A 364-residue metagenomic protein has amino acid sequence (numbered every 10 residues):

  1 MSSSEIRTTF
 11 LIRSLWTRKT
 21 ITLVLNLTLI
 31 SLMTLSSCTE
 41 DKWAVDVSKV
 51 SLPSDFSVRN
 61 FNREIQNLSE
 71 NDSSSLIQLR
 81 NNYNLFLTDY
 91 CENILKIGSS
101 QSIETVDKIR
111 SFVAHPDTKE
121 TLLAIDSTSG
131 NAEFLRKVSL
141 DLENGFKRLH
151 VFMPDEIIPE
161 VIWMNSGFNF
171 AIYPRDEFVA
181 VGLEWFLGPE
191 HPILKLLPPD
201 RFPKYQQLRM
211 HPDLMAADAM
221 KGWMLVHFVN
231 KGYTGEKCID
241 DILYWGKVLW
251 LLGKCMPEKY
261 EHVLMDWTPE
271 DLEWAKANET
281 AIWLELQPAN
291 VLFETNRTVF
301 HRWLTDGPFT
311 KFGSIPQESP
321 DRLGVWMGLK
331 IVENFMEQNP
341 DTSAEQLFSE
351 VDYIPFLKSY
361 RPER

Functional and structural regions predicted by a protein language model:
M1-R18: N-terminal secretory signal peptides that target proteins for export/translocation
I21-L29: Sec-dependent signal peptide hydrophobic core
T34-S37: C-terminal motif of bacterial Sec signal peptides marking the signal peptidase cleavage site
T39-V106: N-terminal mature-domain "stem" immediately C-terminal to a signal peptide or N-terminal signal-anchor/transmembrane
S73-S75, T118, S127, T342: Coil residues (strongly favoring Ser/Thr
V106-L272, S349: Acidic/His-rich structured neighborhood in mature extracellular/periplasmic domains
V248-F312: Acidic/His/Gly-enriched intrinsically disordered linker/tail segments that often contain short helix/coil "MoRF-like"
E294-R364: C-terminal soluble interaction/assembly domains
